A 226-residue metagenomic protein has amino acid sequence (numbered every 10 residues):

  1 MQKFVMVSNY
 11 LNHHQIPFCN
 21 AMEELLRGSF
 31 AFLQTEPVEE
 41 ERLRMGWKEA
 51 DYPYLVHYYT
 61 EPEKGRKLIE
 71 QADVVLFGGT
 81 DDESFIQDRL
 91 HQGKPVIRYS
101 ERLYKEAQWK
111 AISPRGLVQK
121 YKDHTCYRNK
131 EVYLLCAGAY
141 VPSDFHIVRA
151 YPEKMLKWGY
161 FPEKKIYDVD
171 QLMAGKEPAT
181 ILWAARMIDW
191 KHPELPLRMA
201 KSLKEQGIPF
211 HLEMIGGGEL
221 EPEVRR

Functional and structural regions predicted by a protein language model:
H14-P17, R186-S202, E219-P222: A conserved mid-protein helix/loop that constitutes part of the nucleotide-sugar donor-binding site
T35-V38, A184, I188, H211-V224: Glycosyltransferase donor-sugar binding loop
L43-R44, S202, Q206, E213-R226: Short, structured helix-loop element that forms part of the nucleotide-activated donor/catalytic region
F77-D82, S100-E101: Short His-centered aromatic/hydrophobic patch
R89-Q108, L135: Active-site proximal beta-strand in glycosyltransferases
K105-C126, K164-V169: Nucleotide-sugar donor phosphate/pyrophosphate-binding loop at the beta->alpha transition of glycosyltransferases
T125-K176, T180-W183: Donor nucleotide-sugar binding/catalytic pocket of nucleotide-sugar-dependent glycosyltransferases
Q171-K191, L197-A200, E213: Conserved donor-binding/catalytic core segment of Leloir-type glycosyltransferases
